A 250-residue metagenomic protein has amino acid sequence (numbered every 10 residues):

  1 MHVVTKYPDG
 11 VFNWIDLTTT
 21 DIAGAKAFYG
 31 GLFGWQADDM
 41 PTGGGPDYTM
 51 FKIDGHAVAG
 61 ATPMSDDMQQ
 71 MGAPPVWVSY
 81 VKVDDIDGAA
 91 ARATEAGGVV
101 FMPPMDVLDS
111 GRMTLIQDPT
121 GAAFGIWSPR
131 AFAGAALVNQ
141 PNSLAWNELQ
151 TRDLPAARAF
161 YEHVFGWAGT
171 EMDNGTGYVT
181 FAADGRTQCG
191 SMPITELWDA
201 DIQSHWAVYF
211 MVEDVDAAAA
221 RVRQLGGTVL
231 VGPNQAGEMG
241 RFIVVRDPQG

Functional and structural regions predicted by a protein language model:
M1-K26, V76-V81, W127-A159, W167 (+1 more regions): N-terminal beta-strand motif that seeds the catalytic metal site of vicinal oxygen chelate
M1-P8, A90, T94-A145, T170-G175 (+4 more regions): Vicinal oxygen chelate
Y7-D9, N13-H56, E95, P103-G111 (+4 more regions): Core segments of cupin and vicinal oxygen chelate
M40-P41, I53-G55, A61-Q70: Conserved donor-binding loop and adjoining core beta-sheet/short helix segment in diverse acyl/aminoacyl transferases
A57, P75, A123: Glycine-rich acetyl-CoA-binding "A-motif" of GNAT/NAT acetyltransferases
G60-A61, A73-A89, A93: Long, hydrophobic/aromatic-enriched structural stretches that serve as scaffold segments
Q70-M71, A200: Short glycine-/Asp-/Thr-/Trp-enriched loop segments that recur within the blades of beta-propeller repeat domains
T180-A182, T187-M211, D216-R221: Acidic/His-leaning functional-site neighborhoods
